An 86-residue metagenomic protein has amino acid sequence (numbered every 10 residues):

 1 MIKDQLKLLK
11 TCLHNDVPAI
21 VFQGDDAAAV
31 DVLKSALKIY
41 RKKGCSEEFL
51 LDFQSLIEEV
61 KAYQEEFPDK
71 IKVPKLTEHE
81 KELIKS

Functional and structural regions predicted by a protein language model:
M1-D31: N-terminal acidic leader/helix
M1-D4, E48, I71: N-terminal functional modules and adjacent low-complexity/disordered segments of proteins
K7-K10, H14, K34, L51 (+3 more regions): Compositionally biased amphipathic helical and low-complexity segments enriched in hydrophobic
I20-E66: Amphipathic alpha-helical packing elements
E59-S86: Charged low-complexity stretches with an acidic bias
